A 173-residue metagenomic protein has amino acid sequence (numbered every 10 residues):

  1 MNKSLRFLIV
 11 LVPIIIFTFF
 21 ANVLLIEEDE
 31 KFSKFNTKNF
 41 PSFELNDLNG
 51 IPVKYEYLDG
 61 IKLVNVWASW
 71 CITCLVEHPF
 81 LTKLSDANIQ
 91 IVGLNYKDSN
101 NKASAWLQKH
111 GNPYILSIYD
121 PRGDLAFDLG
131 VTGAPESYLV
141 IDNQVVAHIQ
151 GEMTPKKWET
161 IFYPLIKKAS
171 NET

Functional and structural regions predicted by a protein language model:
M1-E44: N-terminal targeting signals for export/organelle localization
N39, I61, T132-G133: Short, small/polar residue-rich loop motifs at catalytic or cofactor-binding pockets
L45-N49, P121-G123: Conserved SAM/SAH-binding loop
V53-L75: Short active-site neighborhood of thiol/selenol oxidoreductases, capturing the structured segment around
L63-V64, I91, S137: Hydrophobic beta-strand anchors of alpha/beta hydrolase catalytic cores
L75-H110, P121-F127: Structural microenvironment flanking redox-active thiols in thiol-disulfide oxidoreductases
I89, I115-L116: Short, conserved active-site loop motifs that form the nucleotide-linked donor/cofactor pocket
K109-P113, D120-A169: Thiol/disulfide oxidoreductase modules built on the thioredoxin-like
